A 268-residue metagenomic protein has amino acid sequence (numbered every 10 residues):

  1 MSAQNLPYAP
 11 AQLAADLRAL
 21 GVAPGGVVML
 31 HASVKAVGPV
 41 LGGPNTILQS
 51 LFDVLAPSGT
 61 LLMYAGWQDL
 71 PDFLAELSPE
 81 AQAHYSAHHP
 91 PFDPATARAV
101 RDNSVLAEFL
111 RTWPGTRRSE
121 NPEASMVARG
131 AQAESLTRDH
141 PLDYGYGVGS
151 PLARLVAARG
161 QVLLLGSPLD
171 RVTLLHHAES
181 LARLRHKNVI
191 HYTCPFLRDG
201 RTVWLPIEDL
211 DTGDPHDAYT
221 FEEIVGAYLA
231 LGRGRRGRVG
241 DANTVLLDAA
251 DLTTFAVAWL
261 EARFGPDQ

Functional and structural regions predicted by a protein language model:
S2-A15: N- or domain-start disorder-to-order transition segments that initiate the globular core
A14, G21-L77: N-terminal active-site beta-alpha-beta segment that forms phosphate/nucleotide-binding and substrate-recognition loops
A65, L164-P168: Short, structured patches in soluble enzyme cores that scaffold and shape functional sites
Q68-L70, S125-A128, L169-V172: Short, catalytically relevant binding-site loops at active-site mouths
L74-L165: Internal, conserved structured core segments that host functional sites
N121-P122, G166-S167, T173-E179: A short secondary-structure junction signal
S180-P206: Gly/Ser/Thr-rich active-site loops/lids in small-molecule metabolic enzymes that frequently grip phosphoryl groups
D199-Q268: Acidic/aromatic/glycine-rich contiguous surface patches that form carbohydrate-binding/processing clefts and analogous
